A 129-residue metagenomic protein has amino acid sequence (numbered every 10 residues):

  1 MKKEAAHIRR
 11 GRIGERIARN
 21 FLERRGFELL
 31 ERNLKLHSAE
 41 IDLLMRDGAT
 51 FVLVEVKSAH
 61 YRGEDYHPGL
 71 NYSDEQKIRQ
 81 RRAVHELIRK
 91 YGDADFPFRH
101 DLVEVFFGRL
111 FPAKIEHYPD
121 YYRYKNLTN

Functional and structural regions predicted by a protein language model:
M1-R32: Acidic-basic catalytic patches of nuclease active cores, encompassing PD-(D/E)XK and other metal-cofactor nuclease
E15, E40-D42, E55, D101: Acidic active-site catalytic centers that drive phospho-/nucleotidyl reactions and related ester hydrolyses
L22, L43-G63, Q80: Conserved catalytic cores of phosphodiester-cleaving nucleases, focusing on short active-site segments
L29-E31, L53, H100: Hydrophobic residues on conserved beta-strands that form the core of alpha/beta folds
L36-A39, F111: Short acidic/glycine-enriched loop/turn segments that link adjacent beta-strands
D42-M45, E104-F106: Conserved protein-kinase catalytic-loop segment immediately C-terminal to the catalytic Asp of the HRD motif
S58-F106: Catalytic cores of nucleic-acid endonucleases
R89-N129: Domain-level recognition of nuclease-like catalytic cores that cleave nucleotide substrates
